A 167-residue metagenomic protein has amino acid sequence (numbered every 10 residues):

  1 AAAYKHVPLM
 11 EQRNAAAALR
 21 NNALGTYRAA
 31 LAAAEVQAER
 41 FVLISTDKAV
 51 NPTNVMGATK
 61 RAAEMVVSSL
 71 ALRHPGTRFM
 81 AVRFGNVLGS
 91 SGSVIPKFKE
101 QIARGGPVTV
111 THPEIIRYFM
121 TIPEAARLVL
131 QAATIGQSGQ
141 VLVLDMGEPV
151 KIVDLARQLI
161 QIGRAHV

Functional and structural regions predicted by a protein language model:
A1-A2, F41-T46, V82-F84: SDR active-site strand-loop-helix element
Y4-K5, K48-A49, N86-G89, I115-R117 (+1 more regions): Conserved nucleotide-binding/hydrolysis micro-motifs of P-loop NTPases
H6-E64, S69-L70: Conserved Rossmann-fold NAD(P)-dependent oxidoreductase catalytic core, especially the SDR/UDP-sugar
A33, A132-A133: Hydrophobic pocket-lining residues that define ligand/cofactor binding sites across diverse proteins
R61, P75, G89-P96, M120-P123 (+2 more regions): Glycine/proline-rich active-site loop of Rossmann-fold NAD(P)-dependent oxidoreductases
V66-I116, Q140-V141: Conserved beta-loop-beta element that borders a ligand/cofactor-binding pocket
S90-K97, T111-Q131, K151-Q158: Substrate-positioning beta->alpha
I135-H166: Mid/C-terminal beta-alpha module of Rossmann-like enzyme folds, strongest in SDR-family dehydrogenases/epimerases
